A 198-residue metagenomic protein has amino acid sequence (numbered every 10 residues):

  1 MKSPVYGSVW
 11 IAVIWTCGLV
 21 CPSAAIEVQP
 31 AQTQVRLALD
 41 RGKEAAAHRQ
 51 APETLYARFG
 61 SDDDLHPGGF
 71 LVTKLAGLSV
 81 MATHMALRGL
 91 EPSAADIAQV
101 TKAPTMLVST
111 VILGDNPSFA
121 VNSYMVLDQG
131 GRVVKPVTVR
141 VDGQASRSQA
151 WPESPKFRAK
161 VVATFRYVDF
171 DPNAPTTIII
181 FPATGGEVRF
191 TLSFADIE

Functional and structural regions predicted by a protein language model:
M1-Y6: N-terminal secretory signal peptides that target proteins for export/translocation
S8-L19: Bacterial N-terminal signal peptides
A25-E198: Conserved functional micro-motifs across diverse proteins
